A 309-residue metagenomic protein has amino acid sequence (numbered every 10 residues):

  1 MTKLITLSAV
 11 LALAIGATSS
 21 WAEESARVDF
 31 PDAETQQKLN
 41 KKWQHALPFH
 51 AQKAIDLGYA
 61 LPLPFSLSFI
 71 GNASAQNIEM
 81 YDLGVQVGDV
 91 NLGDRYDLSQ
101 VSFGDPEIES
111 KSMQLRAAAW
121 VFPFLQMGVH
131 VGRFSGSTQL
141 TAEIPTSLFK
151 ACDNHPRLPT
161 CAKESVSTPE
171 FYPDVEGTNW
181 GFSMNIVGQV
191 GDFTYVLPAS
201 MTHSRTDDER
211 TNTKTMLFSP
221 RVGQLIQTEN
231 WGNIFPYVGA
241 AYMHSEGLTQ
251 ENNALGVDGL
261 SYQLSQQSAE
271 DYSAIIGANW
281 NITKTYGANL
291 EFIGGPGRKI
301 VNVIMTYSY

Functional and structural regions predicted by a protein language model:
T18-A22: Sec/Tat signal peptide C-region and signal peptidase I cleavage site
E23-Q114, A118-V121, S135-D174, T178 (+3 more regions): A subset of solvent-exposed loop/turn segments in beta-rich extracellular surface proteins, enriched in glycine
P62, F122-F124, F134, Q189-G191 (+2 more regions): Outer-membrane beta-barrel channels and translocator barrels
L63, E109-M113, D174-F182, N212-F218 (+2 more regions): Residues that define the transmembrane beta-barrel architecture of outer-membrane proteins
S66, Q126, T194, N233-F235 (+1 more regions): Membrane-spanning beta-strand positions in outer-membrane beta-barrel proteins
F69, L115-P123, V129, F182-G188 (+5 more regions): Residues on the lipid-exposed face of transmembrane beta-strands in outer-membrane beta-barrel proteins
G71-N77, V131-S137, G188-D192, A199-D207 (+4 more regions): Transmembrane beta-strands of outer-membrane beta-barrel pores
F235-Y309: Outer membrane beta-barrel transmembrane domains
